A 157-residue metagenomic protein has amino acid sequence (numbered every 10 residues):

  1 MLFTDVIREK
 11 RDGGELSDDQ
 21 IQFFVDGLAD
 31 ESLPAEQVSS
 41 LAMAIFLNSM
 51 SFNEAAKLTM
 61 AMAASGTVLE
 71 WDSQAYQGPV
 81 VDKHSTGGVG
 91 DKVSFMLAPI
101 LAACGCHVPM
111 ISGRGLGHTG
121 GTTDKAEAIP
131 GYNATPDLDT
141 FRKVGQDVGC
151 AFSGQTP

Functional and structural regions predicted by a protein language model:
M1-G90: Acidic, glycine/proline-rich low-complexity segments that act as flexible tails and inter-domain linkers
A35-S39, G117-D124: Short, conserved phosphate-binding/catalytic loop or strand-edge motifs used in phosphoryl-/nucleotidyl-transfer
A61-A64, M96-C106, D124-N133: A glycine- and small-aliphatic-rich helix-loop capping segment at beta-alpha/alpha-beta transitions that lines
P79-G120: Glycine/serine-rich anion-binding loops at beta->alpha junctions that coordinate negatively charged ligand groups
D82, V108-S112, A134-D137, F152-Q155: General beta-strand structural signal in soluble alpha/beta enzymes
L116-G120, K143-G145, F152-G154: Short, well-ordered, mixed-charge alpha-helical segments that flank or form enzyme active sites
K125-A151: A glycine-rich helix N-cap at a beta->alpha junction
